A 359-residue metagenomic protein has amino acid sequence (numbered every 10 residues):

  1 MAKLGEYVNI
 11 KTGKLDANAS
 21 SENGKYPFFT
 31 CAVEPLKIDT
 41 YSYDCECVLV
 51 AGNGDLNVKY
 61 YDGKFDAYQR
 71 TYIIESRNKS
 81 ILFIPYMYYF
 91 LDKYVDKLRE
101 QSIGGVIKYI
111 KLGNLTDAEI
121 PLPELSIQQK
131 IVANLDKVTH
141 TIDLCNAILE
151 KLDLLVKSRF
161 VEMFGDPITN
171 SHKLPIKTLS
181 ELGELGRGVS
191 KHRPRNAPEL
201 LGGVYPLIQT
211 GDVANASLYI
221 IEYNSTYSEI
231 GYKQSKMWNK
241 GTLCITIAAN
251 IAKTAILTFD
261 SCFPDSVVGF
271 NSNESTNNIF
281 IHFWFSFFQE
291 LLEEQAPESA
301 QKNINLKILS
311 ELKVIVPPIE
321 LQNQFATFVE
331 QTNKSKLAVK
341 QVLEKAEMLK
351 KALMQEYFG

Functional and structural regions predicted by a protein language model:
M1-T30, D117-A133, N146-S190, E311-N323 (+2 more regions): Non-catalytic DNA-recognition/assembly elements of restriction-modification systems
A2, D66-Y72, G104-S126, I247-N250 (+2 more regions): A short glycine-rich beta-alpha junction/loop motif
G5-E46, D62, A67-Q69, S180-A197 (+1 more regions): Sequence-specific dsDNA recognition surfaces
T30-D92, G104, K111-L112, Q209-T210 (+1 more regions): A short beta-sheet element
Q289, Q295, K336-K340: Amphipathic alpha-helical oligomerization/scaffold segments
